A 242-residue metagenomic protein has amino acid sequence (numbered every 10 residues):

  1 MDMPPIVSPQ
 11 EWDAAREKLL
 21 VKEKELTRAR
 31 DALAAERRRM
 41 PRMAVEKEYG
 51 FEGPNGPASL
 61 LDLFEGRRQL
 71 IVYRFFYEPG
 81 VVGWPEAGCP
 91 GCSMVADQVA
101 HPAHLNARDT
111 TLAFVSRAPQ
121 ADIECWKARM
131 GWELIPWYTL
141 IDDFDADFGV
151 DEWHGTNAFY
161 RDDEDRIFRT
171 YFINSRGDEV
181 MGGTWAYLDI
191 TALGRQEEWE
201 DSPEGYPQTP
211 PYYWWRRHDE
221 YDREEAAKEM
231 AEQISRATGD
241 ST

Functional and structural regions predicted by a protein language model:
M1-R108, C125-G131, T139-T242: Non-globular targeting/processing and membrane-anchoring segments
T111-R117: Short internal beta-strands
Q120: Duplex nucleic acid-engaging cores and interfaces of nucleic-acid transaction enzymes
L134: Helical (often loop-to-helix) elements that flank the catalytic cores of nucleotide-handling enzymes
